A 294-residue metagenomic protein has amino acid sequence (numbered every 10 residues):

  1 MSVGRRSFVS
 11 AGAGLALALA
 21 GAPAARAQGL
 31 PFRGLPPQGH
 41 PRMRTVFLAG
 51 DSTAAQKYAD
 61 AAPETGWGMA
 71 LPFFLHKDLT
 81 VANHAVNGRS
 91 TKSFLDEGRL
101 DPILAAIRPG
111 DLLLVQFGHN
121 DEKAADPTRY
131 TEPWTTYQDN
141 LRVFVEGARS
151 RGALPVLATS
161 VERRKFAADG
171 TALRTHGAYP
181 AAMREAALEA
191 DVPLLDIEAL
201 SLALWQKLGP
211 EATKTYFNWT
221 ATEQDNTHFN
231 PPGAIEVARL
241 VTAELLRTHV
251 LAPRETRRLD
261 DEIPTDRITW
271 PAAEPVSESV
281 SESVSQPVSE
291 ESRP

Functional and structural regions predicted by a protein language model:
M1-A16: N-terminal secretory signal peptides and thylakoid transit peptides that target proteins across membranes
L19-A24: C-terminal segment of classical bacterial N-terminal signal peptides
Q28-A85, D101-P109: Serine-esterase "nucleophile elbow" of acetyl-processing enzymes
L30-Q38, V276-S289: Compositionally biased, intrinsically disordered low-complexity segments enriched for polar/charged residues
K57-P63, A85-S93, A125-E132: Acidic/histidine-rich helix-loop elements that form or flank divalent-metal/phosphate-binding sites at the catalytic
F94-G98: Short gly/ser/thr-rich secondary-structure transition/capping motifs
R99-P231, I235-R257, A273: Alpha-helical cap/lid subdomain in secreted, periplasmic, or secretory-pathway luminal O-acyl-processing enzymes
E244-E278, V288-P294: Low-complexity, Gly/Ser/Thr/Pro-rich intrinsically disordered linker/tail segments
